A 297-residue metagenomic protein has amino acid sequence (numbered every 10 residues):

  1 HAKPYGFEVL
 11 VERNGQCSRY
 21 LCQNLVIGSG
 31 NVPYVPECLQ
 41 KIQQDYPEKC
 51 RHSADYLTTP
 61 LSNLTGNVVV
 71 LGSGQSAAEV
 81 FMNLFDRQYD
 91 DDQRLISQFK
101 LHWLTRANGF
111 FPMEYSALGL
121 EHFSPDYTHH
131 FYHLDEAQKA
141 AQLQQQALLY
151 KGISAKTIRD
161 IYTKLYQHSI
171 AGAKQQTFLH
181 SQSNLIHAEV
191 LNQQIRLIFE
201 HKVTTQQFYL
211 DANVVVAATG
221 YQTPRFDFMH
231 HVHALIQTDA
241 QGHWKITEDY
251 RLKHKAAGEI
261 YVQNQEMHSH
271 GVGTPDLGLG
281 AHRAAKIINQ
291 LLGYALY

Functional and structural regions predicted by a protein language model:
H1-Q75, E79-Y297: Flavin (primarily FAD) cofactor-binding/catalytic cores of flavoenzymes
